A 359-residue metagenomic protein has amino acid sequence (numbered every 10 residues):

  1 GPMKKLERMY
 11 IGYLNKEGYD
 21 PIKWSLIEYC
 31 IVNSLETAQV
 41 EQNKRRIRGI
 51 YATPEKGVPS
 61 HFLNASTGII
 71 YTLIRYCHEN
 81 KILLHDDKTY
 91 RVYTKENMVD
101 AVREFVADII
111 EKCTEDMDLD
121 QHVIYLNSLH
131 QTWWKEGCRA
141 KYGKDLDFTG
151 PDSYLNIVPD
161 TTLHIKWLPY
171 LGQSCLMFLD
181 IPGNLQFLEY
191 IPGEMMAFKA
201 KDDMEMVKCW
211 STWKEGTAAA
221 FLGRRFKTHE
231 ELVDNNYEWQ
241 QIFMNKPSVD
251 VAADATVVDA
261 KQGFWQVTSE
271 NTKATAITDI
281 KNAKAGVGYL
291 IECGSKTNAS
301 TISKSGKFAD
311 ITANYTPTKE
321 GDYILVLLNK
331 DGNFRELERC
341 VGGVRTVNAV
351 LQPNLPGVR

Functional and structural regions predicted by a protein language model:
G1-L119, S128-D147, E189-I242, P356-V358: Flexible, glycine/threonine- and acidic-rich loop/arm segments that mediate assembly and lattice contacts in viral
D116-Q121, D259-Q262: Short gly/pro-enriched beta-turn/loop segments at secondary-structure junctions
I124-Y125: Conserved hydrophobic ligand-interaction patch in extracellular adhesion modules
H130, W134-I191: Intrinsically disordered, low-complexity segments enriched in Gly and acidic/Ser/Thr residues that form flexible
A140-G143, N282-K284, F308: Short, solvent-exposed amphipathic alpha-helical segments in soluble enzyme and RNA/protein-processing domains
T228-K304, N329-R359: Exposed extracellular interaction/assembly regions and N-terminal maturation sites
F308-P317: Terminal beta-strand-rich extracellular "head" domains that mediate receptor/glycan or other ligand binding
K319-K330: Extracellular disulfide-bonded cysteine-rich modules/repeats
